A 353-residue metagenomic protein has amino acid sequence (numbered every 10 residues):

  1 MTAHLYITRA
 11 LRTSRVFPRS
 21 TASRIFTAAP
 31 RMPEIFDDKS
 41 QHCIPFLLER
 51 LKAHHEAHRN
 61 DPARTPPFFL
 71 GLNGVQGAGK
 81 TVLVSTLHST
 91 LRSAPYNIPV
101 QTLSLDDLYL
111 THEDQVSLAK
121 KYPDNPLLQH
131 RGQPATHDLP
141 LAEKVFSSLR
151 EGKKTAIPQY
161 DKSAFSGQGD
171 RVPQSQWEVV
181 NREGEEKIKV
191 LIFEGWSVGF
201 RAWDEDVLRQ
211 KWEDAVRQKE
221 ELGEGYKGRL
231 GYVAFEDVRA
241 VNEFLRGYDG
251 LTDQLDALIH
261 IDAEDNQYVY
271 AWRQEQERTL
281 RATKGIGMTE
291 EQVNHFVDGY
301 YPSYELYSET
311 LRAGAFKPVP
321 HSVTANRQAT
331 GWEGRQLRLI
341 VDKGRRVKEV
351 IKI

Functional and structural regions predicted by a protein language model:
T2-G71, V75, I98: Extreme N-terminal, non-catalytic leader segments that precede Walker-type/kinase nucleotide-binding cores
F69-V75, Q101-L105, L191-F193, L258-H260 (+1 more regions): Extended hydrophobic secondary-structure segments that form protein cores and membrane-embedded regions
K80: Conserved lysine of the Walker
L83, L87: Hydrophobic positions on the alpha1 helix immediately C-terminal to the Walker A/P-loop
S89-Q101: Post-Walker A helix-loop "phosphate-sensing" segment adjacent to the P-loop in P-loop NTPases
Q101, L108-F165: Conserved nucleotide-sensing/catalytic segment adjacent to the nucleotide-binding pocket in NTP-handling enzymes
K144-R201: Phosphate-binding/switch loop-helix module in NTP-utilizing enzymes
W196-I353: Conserved NTP phosphate-binding and transfer environment spanning the P-loop NTPase/kinase superfamily
